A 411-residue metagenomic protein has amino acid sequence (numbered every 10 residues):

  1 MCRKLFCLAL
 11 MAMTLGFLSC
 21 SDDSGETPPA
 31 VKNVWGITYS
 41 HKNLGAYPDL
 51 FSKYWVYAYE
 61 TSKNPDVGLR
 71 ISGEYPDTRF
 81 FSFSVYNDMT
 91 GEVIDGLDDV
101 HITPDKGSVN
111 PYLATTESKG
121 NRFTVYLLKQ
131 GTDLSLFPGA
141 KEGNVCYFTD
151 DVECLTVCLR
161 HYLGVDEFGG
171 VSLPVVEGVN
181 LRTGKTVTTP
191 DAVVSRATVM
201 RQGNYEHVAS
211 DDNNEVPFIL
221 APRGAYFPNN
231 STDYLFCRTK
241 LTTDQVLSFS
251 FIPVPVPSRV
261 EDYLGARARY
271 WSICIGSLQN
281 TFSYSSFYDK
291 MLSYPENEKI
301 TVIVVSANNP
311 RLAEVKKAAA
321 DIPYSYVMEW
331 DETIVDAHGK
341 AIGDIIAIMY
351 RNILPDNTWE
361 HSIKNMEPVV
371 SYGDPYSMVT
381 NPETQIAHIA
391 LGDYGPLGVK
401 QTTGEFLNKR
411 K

Functional and structural regions predicted by a protein language model:
M1-L18: Sec-dependent bacterial lipoprotein signal peptides
M13-N33: Bacterial Sec-dependent N-terminal signal peptides
T27-K411: A compositional/structural signature for long, glycine/proline-rich flexible linkers and loops on extracytoplasmic
